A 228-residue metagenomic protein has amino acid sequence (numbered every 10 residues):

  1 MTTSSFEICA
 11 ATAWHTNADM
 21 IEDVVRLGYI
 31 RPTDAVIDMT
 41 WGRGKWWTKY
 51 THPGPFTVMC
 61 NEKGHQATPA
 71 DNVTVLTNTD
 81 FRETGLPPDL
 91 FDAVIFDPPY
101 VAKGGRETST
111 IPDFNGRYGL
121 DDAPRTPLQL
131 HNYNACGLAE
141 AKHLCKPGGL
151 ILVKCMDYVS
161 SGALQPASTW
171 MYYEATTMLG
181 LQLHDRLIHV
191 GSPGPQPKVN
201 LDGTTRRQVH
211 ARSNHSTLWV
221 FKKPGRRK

Functional and structural regions predicted by a protein language model:
M1-K228: Class I S-adenosyl-L-methionine-dependent methyltransferase catalytic core
